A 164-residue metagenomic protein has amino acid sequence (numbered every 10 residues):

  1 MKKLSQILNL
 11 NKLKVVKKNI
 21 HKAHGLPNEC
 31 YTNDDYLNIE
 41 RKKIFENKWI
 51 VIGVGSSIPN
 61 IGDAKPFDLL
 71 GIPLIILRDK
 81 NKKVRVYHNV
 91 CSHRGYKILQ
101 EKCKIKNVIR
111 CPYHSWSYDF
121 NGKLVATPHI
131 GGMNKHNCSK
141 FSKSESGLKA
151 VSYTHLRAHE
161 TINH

Functional and structural regions predicted by a protein language model:
M1-E101, K149, Y153: N-terminal pre-ligand scaffold of iron-sulfur
R85-S142: Long, hydrophobic, well-ordered secondary-structure blocks that form the structural core and pocket-lining surfaces
P112, G147-K149: A generic structural signal for well-ordered coil/turn residues at beta-strand boundaries that shape enzyme active-site
F141-E145, S152: Short Gly/Pro-enriched turn/cap motifs at secondary-structure boundaries
H155-A158, I162-H164: Single conserved hydrophobic/aromatic residue that forms the stacking wall/gate of nucleotide- or nucleobase-binding
